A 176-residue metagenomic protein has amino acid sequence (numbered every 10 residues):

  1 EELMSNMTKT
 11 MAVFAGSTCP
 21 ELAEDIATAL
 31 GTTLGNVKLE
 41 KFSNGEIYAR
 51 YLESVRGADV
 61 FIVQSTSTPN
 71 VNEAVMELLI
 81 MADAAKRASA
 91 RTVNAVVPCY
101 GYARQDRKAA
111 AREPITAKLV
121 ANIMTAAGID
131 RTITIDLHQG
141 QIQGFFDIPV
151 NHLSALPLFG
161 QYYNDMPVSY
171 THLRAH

Functional and structural regions predicted by a protein language model:
E1-M4: Short, Lys/Arg-enriched N-terminal segments with co-localized hydrophobic residues within the first ~10-30 amino acids
T8, V13-A29, L39-E46: Positively charged, low-complexity intrinsically disordered leader regions
I26, A95, D136: Residue-level signature of catalytic and energy-coupling elements of molecular machines, predominantly ATP/GTP-dependent
K38-V71, V75-L79: Active-site-flanking structural segment that lines cofactor/substrate pockets
S67-A84, A109-L119: Glycine-rich anion/phosphate-binding loops
R104-I115, L119, L137-Q161: Short acidic, glycine/proline-enriched helix-loop-strand junctions
T171-H176: Conserved small/polar residues in nucleotide/adenosyl-binding loops
